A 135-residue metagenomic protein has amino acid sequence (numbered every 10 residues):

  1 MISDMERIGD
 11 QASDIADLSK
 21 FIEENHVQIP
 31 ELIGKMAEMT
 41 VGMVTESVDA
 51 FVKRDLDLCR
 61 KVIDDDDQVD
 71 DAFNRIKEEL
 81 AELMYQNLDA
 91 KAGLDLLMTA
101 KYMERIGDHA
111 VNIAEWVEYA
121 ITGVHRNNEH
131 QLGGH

Functional and structural regions predicted by a protein language model:
M1-H135: Cytosolic, long alpha-helical scaffolding segments
